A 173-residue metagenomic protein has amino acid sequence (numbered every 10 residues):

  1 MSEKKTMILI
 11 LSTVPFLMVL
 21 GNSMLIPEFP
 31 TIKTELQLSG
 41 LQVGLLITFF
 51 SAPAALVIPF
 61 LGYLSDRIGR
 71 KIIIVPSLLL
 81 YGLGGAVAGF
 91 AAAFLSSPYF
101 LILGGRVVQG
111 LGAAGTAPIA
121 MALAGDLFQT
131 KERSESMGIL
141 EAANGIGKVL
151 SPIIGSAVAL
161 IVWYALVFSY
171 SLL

Functional and structural regions predicted by a protein language model:
T6-L38: Extracytoplasmic
G21, P53-V57, G112, A143 (+1 more regions): MFS transmembrane alpha-helix packing/gate-lining sites
T31, G62-Y63, R67, A157: Membrane-interface helix termini in secondary transporters
T48-G62: Central cavity-lining transmembrane alpha-helices of secondary-active solute carriers, predominantly the Major
L79-S96: C-terminal ends and interior cores of transmembrane alpha-helices in multi-pass membrane transporters/permeases
G105-N144: Cytoplasmic helix-loop-helix junction between adjacent transmembrane helices in 12-TM secondary transporters
I139-L173: Helix-loop-helix hairpin linking two adjacent transmembrane segments in secondary transporters
